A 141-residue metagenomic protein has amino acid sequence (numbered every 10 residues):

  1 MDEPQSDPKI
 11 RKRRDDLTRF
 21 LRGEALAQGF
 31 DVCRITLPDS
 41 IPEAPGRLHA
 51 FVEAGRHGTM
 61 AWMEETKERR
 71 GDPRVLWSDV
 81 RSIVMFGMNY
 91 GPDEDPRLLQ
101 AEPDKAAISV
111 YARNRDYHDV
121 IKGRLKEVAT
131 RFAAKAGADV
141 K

Functional and structural regions predicted by a protein language model:
M1-K141: Auxiliary alpha/beta "docking" domains used to position bulky ligands
